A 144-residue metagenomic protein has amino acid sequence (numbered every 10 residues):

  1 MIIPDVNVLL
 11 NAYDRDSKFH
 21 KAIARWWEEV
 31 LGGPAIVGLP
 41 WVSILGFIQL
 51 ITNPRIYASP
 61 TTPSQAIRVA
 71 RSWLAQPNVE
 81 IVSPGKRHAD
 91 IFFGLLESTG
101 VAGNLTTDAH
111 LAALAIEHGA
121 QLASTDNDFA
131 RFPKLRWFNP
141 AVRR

Functional and structural regions predicted by a protein language model:
M1, A112-R144: Acidic, PIN/NYN-like endoribonuclease modules and their adjacent C-terminal/linker elements
M1-L39, P54-R68, R144: Short, well-structured N-terminal submotif of metal-dependent ribonuclease cores
D5, D108, D126: Acidic active-site catalytic centers that drive phospho-/nucleotidyl reactions and related ester hydrolyses
N7-V8, L45, A109-H110: Active-site phosphate/pyrophosphate-handling residues
G33-P34, Q76-P77, H118, F132: Structured helix-beta-strand junction loops
G38-W41, V82, T125: Short beta-strand segments at enzyme active-site cores
P60, N78-A123: Active-site neighborhoods of divalent-metal-dependent phosphate/nucleic-acid chemistry enzymes
